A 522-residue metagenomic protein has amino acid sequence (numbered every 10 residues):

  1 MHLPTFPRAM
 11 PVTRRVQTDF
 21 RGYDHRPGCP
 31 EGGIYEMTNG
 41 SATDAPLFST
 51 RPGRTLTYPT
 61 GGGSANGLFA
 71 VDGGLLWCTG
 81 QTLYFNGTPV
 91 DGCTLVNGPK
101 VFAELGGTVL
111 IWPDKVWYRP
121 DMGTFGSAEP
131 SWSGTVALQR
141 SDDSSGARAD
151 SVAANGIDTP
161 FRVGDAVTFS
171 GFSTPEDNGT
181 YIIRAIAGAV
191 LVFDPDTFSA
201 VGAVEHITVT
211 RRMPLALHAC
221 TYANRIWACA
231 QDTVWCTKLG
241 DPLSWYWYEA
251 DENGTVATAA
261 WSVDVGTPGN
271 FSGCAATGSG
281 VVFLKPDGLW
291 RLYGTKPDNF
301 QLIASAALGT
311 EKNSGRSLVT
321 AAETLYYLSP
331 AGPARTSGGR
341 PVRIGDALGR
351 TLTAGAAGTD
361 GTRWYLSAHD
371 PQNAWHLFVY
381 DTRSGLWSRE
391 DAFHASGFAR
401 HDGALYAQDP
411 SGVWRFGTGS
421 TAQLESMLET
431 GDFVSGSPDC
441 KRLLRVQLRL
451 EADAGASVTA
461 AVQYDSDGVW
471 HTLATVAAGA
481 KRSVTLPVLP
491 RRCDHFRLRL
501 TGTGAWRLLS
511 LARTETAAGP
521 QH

Functional and structural regions predicted by a protein language model:
M1-G74, G309-R316, T320-T324, A331 (+1 more regions): Beta-sheet repeat architectures centered on beta-propellers
P7-R8, A128-R148, N155-V163, S170-L217: Small/polar beta-strand repeat architecture
T55-P59, R212-R225, C229-G358: Beta-propeller and closely related beta-pinwheel folds
G63-G67, V71, G80, Y84-G106: Blade-loop segments of beta-propeller domains
V71-D72, T79-G80, L105-G106, W112-D114 (+11 more regions): Short loop/turn segments that connect beta-strands within the blades of beta-propeller domains, predominantly WD40
Q81-Y84, W117-G123, T233-Y246, D287-Y293 (+4 more regions): Structural motif
K100-T135: Hydrophobic or amphipathic alpha-helical targeting/insertion segments
G126, A200, T255-A257, P297-I303 (+4 more regions): Beta-strand initiation motifs
